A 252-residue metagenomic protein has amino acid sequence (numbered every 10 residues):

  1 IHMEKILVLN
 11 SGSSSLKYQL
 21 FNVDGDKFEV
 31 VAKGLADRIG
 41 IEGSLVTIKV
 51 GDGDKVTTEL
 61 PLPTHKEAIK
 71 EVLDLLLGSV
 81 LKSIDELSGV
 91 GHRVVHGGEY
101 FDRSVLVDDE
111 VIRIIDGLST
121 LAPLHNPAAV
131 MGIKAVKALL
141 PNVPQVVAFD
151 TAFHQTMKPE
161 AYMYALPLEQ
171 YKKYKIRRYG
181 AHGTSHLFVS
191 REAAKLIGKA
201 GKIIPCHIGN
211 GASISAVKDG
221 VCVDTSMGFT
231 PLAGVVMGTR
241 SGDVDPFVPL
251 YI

Functional and structural regions predicted by a protein language model:
H2-G98: N-terminal glycine/serine-rich phosphate-binding loop of ATP-dependent small-molecule kinases, especially carbohydrate
L73, L77, I133, K137 (+1 more regions): Generic structural signal for well-ordered alpha-helical scaffold segments
L76-H125, V146, F153-A161: Short beta-strand-loop/turn "lid" adjacent to the catalytic site in phosphate-handling enzymes
I84, P127, M131, L140-N142 (+1 more regions): Non-transmembrane, aqueous-exposed alpha-helical and coiled segments at domain scale
G91-R93, V146-F149, I204-G211: Short beta-strand segments
I114-G132, V136, Y174-I176, G183-L187: A gly/proline- and charged-residue-enriched helix-loop-helix capping module
I133-V136, L140-T156: Conserved Class I SAM-dependent methyltransferase catalytic core
F153-I252: Glycine-rich phosphate-binding loop of actin/hexokinase-like ATP-binding domains
